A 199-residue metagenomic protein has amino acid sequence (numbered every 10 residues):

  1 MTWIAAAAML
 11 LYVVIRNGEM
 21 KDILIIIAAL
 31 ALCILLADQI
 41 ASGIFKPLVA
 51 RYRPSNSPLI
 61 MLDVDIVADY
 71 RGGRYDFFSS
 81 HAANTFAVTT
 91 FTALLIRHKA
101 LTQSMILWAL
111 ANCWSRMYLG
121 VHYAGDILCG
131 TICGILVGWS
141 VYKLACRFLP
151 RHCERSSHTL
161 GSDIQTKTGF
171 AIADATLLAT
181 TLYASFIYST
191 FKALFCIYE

Functional and structural regions predicted by a protein language model:
M1-Y75, A83-L107, N112, H158 (+1 more regions): Hydrophobic alpha-helical bundle signature of multipass membrane enzymes
L32-I40, G134-G138, D163-Q165: Small-residue-rich segments of transmembrane alpha-helices in multi-pass membrane proteins, especially helix faces
F45, R116-G125: Membrane-interface helix caps and helix-loop-helix hairpins in membrane proteins
N84, H122-A145: Alpha-helical transmembrane segments that form the membrane-embedded catalytic/substrate-binding core of multi-pass
K99-L101, Y142-R155: Membrane-interface junctions at the ends of membrane-embedded or membrane-associated helices
A111-W114, L144: Hydrophobic recognition helices of helix-based DNA-binding modules
L149-I172: Membrane-interfacial, low-structure loops and terminal tails that flank and connect transmembrane helices in multi-pass
